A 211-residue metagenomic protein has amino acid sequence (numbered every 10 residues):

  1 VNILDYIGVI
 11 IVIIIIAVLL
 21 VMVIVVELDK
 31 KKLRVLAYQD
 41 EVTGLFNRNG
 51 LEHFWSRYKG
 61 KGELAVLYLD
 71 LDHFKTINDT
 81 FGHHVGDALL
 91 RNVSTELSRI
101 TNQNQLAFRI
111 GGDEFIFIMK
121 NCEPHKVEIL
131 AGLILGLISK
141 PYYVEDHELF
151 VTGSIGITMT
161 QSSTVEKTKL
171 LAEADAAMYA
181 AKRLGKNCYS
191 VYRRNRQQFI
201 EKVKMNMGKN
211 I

Functional and structural regions predicted by a protein language model:
N2-E41, N49-G62: Signal-transducing coiled-coil linker helices
R34-H53, L69-H83, R91: Conserved nucleotide-binding and Mg2+-coordinating catalytic segments in signaling enzymes
Y38, S94-H125, Y142: Conserved helix-loop-beta segment at the catalytic/binding core of cyclic-nucleotide signaling proteins
A65-D70, A107: Active-site-flanking beta-strand signature of metal-NTP-handling nucleotidyl enzymes and homologous cyclase-like
F74, V93, A107, F115 (+2 more regions): Hydrophobic framework residues that shape the active-site pocket of cyclic nucleotide turnover catalytic cores
D79, I118-C122, T160-Q161: Residue-level recognition of strand-loop junctions within catalytic nucleotide-signaling folds
S94-S98, K126-H147, E173-D175: Alpha-helical scaffold within the catalytic cores of cyclic-nucleotide enzymes
A107, L133, H147-E148, S154-S162 (+2 more regions): Cyclic nucleotide signaling catalytic output domains
